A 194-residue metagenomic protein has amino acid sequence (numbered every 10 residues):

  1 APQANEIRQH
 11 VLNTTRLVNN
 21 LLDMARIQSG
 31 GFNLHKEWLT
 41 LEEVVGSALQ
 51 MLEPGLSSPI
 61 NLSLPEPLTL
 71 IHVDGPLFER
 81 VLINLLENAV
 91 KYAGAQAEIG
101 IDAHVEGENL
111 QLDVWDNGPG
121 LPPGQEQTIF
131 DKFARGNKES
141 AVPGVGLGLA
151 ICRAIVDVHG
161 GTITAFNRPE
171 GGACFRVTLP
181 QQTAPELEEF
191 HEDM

Functional and structural regions predicted by a protein language model:
Q9-T14: Short alpha-helical segment of the dimerization/phosphotransfer core of two-component systems
S29-L34, L70-V73: Conserved micro-motifs of the catalytic ATP-binding
H35-L39, P59-T69: Conserved catalytic submotifs in the C-terminal HATPase_c
H35-Q50: A conserved beta-strand-to-alpha-helix junction within the catalytic ATP-binding
A89-V90: Short helix-loop "hinge" at the ATP-lid/N-box region of the Bergerat-fold HATPase_c
L121-F133: Short conserved segment of the HATPase_c
